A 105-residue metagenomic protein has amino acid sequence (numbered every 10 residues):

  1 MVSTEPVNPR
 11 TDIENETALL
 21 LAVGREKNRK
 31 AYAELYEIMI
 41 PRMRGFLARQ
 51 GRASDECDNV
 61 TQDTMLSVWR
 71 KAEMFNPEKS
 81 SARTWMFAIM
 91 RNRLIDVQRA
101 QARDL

Functional and structural regions predicted by a protein language model:
S3-N8, G24-E34, R44-D63: Short, charged helix-capping/linker segments at alpha-helix termini
I13-T17: Acidic, Ser/Thr- and Pro/Gly-rich low-complexity regulatory segments
L20-L21, R44, A48, F87 (+1 more regions): Solvent-exposed, non-membrane alpha-helical residues enriched in polar/charged side chains
L35-M39, M43, M90: Hydrophobic/aromatic residues within well-ordered alpha-helical segments
N59-L66, R70, S80-N92: Structural recognition of an alpha-helix C-terminal capping motif at a helix-to-coil junction
R70-M74, A88-L105: Arg/Lys-rich amphipathic alpha helix in sigma70-family domain 2
